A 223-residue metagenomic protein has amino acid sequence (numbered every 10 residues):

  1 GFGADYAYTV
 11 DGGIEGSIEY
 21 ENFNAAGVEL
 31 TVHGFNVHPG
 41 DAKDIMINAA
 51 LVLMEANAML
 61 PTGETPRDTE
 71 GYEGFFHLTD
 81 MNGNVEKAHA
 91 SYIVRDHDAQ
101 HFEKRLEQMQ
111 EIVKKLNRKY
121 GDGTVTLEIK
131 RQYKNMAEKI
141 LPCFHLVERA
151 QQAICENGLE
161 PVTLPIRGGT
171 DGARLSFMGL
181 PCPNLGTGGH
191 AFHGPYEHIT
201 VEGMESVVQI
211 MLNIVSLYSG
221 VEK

Functional and structural regions predicted by a protein language model:
G1-A49: Fold-level recognition of mixed alpha/beta catalytic cores in primary-metabolism enzymes, strongest
A49-K223: Metal-dependent amide/peptide-bond hydrolase catalytic core, centered on the "pita-bread" metallohydrolase fold
